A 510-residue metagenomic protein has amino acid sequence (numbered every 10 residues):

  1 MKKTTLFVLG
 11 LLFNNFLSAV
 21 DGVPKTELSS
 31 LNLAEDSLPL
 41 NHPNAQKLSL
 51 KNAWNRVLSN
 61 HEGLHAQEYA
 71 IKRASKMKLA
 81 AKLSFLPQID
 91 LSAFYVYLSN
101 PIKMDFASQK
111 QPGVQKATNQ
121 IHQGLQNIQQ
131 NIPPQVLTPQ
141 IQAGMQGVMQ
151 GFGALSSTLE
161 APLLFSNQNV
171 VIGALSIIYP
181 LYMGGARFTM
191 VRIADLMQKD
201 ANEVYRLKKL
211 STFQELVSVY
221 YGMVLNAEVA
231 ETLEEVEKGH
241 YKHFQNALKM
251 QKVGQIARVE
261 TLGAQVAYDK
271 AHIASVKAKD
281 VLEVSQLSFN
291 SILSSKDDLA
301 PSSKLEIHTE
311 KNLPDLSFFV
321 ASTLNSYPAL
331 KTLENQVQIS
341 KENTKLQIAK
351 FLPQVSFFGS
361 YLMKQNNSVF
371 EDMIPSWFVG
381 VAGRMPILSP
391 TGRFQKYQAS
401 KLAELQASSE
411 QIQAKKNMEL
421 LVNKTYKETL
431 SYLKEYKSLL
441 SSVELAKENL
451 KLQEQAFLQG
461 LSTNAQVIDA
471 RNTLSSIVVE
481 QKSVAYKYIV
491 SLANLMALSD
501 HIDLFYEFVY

Functional and structural regions predicted by a protein language model:
K3, D21, S29-L33, L40-N41 (+7 more regions): Periplasmic alpha-helical coiled-coil/stalk elements that build and connect Gram-negative outer-membrane
V8-N15: Bacterial N-terminal signal peptides
V20-L28, L33-H42, D90, Y97-N127 (+1 more regions): Acidic, low-complexity, intrinsically disordered peripheral segments
W54-L58, K110-S157, S295-F357, F505-Y510: Amphipathic alpha-helical coiled-coil scaffold segments and their short linker/junction regions
H65, I89-K103, T158-Q168, I178-L207 (+4 more regions): Small/polar (Gly/Ser/Thr/Ala-rich) solvent-exposed segments that form structured loops/beta-strands/short helices used
A66-A81, K208, Q214-L233, K242 (+6 more regions): Amphipathic alpha-helical coiled-coil segments
V171-I177, F319, W377-G383, T425: Hydrophobic, lipid-facing positions within transmembrane beta-strands of outer-membrane proteins
